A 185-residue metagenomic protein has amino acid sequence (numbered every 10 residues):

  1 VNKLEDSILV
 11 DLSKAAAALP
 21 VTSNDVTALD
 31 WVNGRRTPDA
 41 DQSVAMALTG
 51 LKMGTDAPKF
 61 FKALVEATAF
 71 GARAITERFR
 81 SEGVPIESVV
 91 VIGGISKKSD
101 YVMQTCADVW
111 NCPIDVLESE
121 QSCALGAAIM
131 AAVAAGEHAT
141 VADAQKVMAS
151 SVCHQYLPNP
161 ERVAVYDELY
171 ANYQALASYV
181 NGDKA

Functional and structural regions predicted by a protein language model:
V1-A185: Glycine/Thr-rich phosphate-binding loops that ligate phosphate moieties of nucleotide and other phosphorylated ligands
